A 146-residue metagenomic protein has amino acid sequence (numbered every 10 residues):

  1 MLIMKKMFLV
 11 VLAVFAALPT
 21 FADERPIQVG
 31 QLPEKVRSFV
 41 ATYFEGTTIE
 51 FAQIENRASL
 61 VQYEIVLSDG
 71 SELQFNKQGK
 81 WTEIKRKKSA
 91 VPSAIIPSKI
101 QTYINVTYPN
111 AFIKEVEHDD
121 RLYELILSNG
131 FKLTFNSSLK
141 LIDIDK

Functional and structural regions predicted by a protein language model:
M1-P26: Bacterial Sec-dependent N-terminal signal peptides
D23-K146: Interaction-mediating elements
